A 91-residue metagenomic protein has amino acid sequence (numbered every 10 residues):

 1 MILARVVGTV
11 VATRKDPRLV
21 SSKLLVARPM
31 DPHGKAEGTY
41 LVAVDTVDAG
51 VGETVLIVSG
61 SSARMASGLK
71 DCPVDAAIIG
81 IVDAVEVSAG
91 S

Functional and structural regions predicted by a protein language model:
M1-E37: N-terminal first-folded block
T9, T13, T46, I81-A84: Residue-level recognition of beta-strand microenvironments
R14-P17, V44-T46, A66-L69: A generic local secondary-structure boundary/capping motif
M30, V44-T46, G60, V82: A structural micro-motif recognizing beta-strand termini and the immediately following turn/loop segments
T39-A43: Short alpha-helix capping/helix-loop boundary micro-motifs
L56-S91: C-terminal structural segments of small proteins and small subunits
